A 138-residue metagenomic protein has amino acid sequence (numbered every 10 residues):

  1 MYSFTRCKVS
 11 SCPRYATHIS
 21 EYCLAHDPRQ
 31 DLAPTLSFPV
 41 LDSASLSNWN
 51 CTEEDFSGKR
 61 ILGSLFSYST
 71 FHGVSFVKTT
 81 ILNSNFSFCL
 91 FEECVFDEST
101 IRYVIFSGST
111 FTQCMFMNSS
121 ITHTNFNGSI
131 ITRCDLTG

Functional and structural regions predicted by a protein language model:
M1-S20, P28-G138: Tandem repeat scaffolds
